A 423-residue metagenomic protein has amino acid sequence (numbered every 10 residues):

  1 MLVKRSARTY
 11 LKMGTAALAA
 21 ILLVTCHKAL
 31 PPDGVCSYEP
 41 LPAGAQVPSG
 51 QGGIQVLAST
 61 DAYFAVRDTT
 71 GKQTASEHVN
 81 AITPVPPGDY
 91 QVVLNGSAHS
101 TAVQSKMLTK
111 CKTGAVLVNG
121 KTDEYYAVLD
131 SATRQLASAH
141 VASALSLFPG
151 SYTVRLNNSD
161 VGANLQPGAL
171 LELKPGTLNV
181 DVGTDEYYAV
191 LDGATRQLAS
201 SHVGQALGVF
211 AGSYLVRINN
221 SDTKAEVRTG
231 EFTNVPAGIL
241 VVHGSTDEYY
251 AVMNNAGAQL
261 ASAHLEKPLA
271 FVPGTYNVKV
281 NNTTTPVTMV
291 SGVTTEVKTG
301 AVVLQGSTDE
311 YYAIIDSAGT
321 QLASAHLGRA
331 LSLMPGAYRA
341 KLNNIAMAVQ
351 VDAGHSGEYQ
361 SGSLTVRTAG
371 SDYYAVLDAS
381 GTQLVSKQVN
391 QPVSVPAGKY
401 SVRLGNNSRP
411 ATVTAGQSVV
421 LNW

Functional and structural regions predicted by a protein language model:
M1, R5, A20-I21: Helix-centric, low-specificity signal for extended rod-like, repetitive segments
V3-G14: Bacterial N-terminal signal peptides that target proteins for export
G14-L22: Bacterial N-terminal signal peptides
C26-W423: Short loop/turn and low-complexity linker motifs enriched in small/turn-promoting residues
